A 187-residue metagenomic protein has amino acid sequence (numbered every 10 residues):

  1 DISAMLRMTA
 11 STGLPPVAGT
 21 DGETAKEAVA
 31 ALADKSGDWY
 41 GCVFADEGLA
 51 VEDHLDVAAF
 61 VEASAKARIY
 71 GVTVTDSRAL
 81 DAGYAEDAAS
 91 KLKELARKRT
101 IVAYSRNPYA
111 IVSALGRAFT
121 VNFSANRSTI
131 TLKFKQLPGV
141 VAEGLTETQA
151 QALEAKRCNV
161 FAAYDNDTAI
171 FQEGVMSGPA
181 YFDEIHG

Functional and structural regions predicted by a protein language model:
D1-G187: Surface-exposed assembly/interface segments
